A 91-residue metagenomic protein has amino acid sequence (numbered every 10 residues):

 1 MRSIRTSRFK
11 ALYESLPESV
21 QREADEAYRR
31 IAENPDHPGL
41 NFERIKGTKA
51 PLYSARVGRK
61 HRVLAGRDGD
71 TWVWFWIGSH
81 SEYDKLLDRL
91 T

Functional and structural regions predicted by a protein language model:
M1-A27: Arg/Lys-rich, positively charged N-terminal/basic patches that mediate binding to nucleic acids
R2, V57-T91: Enriched for short, Lys/Arg-rich terminal
R5, V20, A27, N41 (+2 more regions): Amphipathic alpha-helical interface surfaces
S7-R8, G47-K49, R67-G69: Short glycine-enriched loop/turn motifs at secondary-structure junctions
K10, Y28-I31, W74-W76: Tryptophan-centered motif/residue detector
L12, D25, K46-T48, D84: Acidic/histidine-enriched, beta-strand-rich ligand/metal-binding domains
R29-A55: A short, surface-exposed loop/turn module that caps and links secondary-structure elements
